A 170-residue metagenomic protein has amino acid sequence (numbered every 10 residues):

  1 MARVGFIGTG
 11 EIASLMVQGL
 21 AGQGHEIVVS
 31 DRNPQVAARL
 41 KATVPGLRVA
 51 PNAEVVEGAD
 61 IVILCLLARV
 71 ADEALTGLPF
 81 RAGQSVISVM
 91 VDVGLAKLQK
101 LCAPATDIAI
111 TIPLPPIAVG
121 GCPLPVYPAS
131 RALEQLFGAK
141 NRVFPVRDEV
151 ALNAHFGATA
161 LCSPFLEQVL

Functional and structural regions predicted by a protein language model:
M1-P51, E57: NAD(P)+-binding Rossmann beta1-loop-alpha1 motif at the extreme N-terminus of oxidoreductases
R3, H25-E26, S85, D107 (+2 more regions): Residues at the starts of beta-strands that form the adenosine-phosphate
T9, P113-P116, L161: Short coil/turn segments
M16, P34, A53-P123: Rossmann-like NAD(P)(H) cofactor-binding subdomain of soluble oxidoreductases
Q23, T43-P45, A82, L101-A105 (+1 more regions): Short, structured coil segments at secondary-structure junctions
S30, A50-N52, T111, V146-E149: Conserved beta-strand termini and adjacent loop/short-helix elements that scaffold enzyme active sites in alpha/beta
K97-D107, C122-A154, L161-L170: Internal alpha-helical scaffold of NAD(P)-dependent oxidoreductase catalytic cores
